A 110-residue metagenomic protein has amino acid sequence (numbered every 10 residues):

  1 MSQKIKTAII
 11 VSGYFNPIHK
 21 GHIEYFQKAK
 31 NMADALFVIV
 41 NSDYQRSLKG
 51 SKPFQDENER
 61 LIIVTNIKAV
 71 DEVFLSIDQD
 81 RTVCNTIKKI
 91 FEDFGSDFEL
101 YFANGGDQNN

Functional and structural regions predicted by a protein language model:
M1-N110: Nucleotidyltransferase catalytic core that binds NTPs
